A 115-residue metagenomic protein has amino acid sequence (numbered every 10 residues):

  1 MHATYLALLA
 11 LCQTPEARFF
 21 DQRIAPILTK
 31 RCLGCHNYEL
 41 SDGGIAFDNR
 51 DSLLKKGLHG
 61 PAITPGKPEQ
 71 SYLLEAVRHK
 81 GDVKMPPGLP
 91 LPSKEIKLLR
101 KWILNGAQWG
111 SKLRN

Functional and structural regions predicted by a protein language model:
M1-L8: Sec-dependent signal peptide recognition, specifically the positively charged N-region followed immediately by
L11-N115: Aromatic- and Gly/Pro-enriched helix-to-coil junctions and flexible linker segments
